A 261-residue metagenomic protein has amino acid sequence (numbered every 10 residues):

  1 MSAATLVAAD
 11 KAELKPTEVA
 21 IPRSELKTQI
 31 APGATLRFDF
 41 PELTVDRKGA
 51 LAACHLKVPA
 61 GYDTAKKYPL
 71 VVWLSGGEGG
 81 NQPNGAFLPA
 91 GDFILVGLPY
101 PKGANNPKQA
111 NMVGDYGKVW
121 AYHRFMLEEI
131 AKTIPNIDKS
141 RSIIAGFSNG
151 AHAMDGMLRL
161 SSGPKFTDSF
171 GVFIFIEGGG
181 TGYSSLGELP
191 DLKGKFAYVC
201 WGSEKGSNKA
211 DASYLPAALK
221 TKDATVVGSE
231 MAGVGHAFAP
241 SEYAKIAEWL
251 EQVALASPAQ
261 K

Functional and structural regions predicted by a protein language model:
M1-A3: Bacterial N-terminal signal peptides
L6-Y68, N149, A217, V227 (+2 more regions): A domain-start/cap signature at the N-terminus of enzymes
A60-K66, A110-N149: Gly/Ser-rich "nucleophile elbow"/oxyanion-hole loop immediately N-terminal to the catalytic nucleophile in hydrolases
P69, D92-F93, R141, G171 (+1 more regions): Alpha/beta-hydrolase fold active-site loops
L70-L127: Active-site machinery of serine-nucleophile hydrolases
G77, S148-A151: Active-site loop->helix "elbow" adjoining a glycine-rich segment at hydrolase catalytic centers
A151-P164: Short glycine-enriched nucleophile-adjacent loop and the immediately C-terminal alpha-helix near the catalytic center
T167, G171-E251: The feature captures the conserved acid-bearing segment of alpha/beta-hydrolase catalytic domains
